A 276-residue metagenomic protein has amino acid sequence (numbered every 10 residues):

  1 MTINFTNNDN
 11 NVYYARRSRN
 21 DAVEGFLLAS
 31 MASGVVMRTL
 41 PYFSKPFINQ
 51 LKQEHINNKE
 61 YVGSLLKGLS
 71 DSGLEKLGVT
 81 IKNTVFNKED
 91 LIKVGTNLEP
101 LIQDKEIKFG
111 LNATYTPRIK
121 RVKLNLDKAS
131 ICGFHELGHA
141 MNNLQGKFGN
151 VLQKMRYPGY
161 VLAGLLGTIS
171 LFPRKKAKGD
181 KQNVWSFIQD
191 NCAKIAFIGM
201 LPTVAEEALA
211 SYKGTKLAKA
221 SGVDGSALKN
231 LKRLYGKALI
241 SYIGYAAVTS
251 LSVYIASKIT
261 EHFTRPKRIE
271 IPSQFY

Functional and structural regions predicted by a protein language model:
M1-V12: Short, compositionally biased, intrinsically disordered N-terminal export/targeting signals, typified by the non-Sec
V12-S30, G34, R38, Y160-A208 (+1 more regions): Long, well-structured alpha-helical subdomains associated with metal-dependent extracellular/ecto-lumenal hydrolases
M37-K45: Transmembrane alpha-helix/interfacial motif
F47-N97, L101, I271: Membrane-interface amphipathic/juxtamembrane segments adjacent to transmembrane helices
I56-S64, Y212-V223: Cytosolic juxtamembrane segments of membrane proteins
K82-G133, L137-L144: Active-site scaffold of zinc-dependent metalloenzymes
E136-L162, I169-P173: Catalytic Zn2+-binding segment of zinc metalloproteases
